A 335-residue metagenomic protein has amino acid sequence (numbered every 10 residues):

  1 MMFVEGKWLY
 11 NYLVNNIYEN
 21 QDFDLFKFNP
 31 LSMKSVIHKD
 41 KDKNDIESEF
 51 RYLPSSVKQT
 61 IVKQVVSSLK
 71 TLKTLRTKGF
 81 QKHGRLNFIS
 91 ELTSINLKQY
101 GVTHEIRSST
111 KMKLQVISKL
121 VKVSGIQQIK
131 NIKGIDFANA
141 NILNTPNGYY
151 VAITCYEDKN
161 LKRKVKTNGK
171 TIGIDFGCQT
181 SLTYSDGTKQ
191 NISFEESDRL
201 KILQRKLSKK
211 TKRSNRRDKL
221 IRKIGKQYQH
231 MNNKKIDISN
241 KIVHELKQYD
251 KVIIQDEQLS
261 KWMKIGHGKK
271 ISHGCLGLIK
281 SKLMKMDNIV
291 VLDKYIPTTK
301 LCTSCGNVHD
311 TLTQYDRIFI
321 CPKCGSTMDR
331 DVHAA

Functional and structural regions predicted by a protein language model:
M1-T60: Gly/serine-rich nucleotide phosphate-binding loop at the start of the catalytic core of nucleotide/ADP-ribose-handling
V4, L31, S55, K73 (+5 more regions): Short alpha-helical segments used as structural interaction elements across diverse proteins
V4, W8-N11, N15, K63-K70 (+3 more regions): A broad, structural surface signal
G6, I61-L69, L220, I224-M231: Short amphipathic alpha-helical coiled-coil/interface segments
Y10-I17, Q21, L69, K73-R76 (+1 more regions): A generic secondary-structure signal for well-formed alpha-helical elements
L25-N29, T77-F80, K159-N160, V165: Acidic Ser/Thr/Pro-rich low-complexity disordered segments that often serve as glycosylated linkers/stalks around
K34-L143: Acidic carboxylate diad motif detector
P146-A335: Positively charged, helix-rich recognition surfaces that bind polyanionic ligands
